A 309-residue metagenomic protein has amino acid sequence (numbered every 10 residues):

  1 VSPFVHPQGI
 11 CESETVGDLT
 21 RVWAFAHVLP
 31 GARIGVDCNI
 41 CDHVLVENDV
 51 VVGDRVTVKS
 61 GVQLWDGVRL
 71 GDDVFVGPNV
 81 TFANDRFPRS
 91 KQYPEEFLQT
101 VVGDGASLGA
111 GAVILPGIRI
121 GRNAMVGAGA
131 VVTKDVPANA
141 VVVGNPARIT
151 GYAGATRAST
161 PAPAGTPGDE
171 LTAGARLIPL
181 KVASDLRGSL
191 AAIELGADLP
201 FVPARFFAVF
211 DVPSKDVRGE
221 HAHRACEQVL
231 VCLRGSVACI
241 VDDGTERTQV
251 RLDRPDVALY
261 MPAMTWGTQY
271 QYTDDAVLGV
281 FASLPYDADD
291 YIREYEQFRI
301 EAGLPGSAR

Functional and structural regions predicted by a protein language model:
P3-V143, R148-I149, M261, W266: Structural signal for interior beta-strand "rungs" in well-ordered beta-sheet cores of soluble enzyme domains
D85, V136-A138, Y152, V241 (+2 more regions): Short glycine-/acidic-enriched loop or helix-start segments at secondary-structure transitions that form or flank
R86, P146, A153, K181 (+2 more regions): Residues at the C-termini of beta-strands that transition into short coil/loop
G144, I149-A153, D287-D290: A short beta-to-alpha transition loop/helix N-cap that caps and shapes the active-site region
G154-T160: Solvent-exposed, charged amphipathic helical/linker segments at domain boundaries
T160-V257, D274-D275, F281, D287-E296 (+1 more regions): Non-catalytic, conserved peripheral segments adjacent to functional cores
L252, T265-Q269, A276: Aromatic- and Lys/Arg-enriched surface recognition patch
D256-L259, A263-T268, Y286: Histidine-centered metal-chelating micro-motifs
